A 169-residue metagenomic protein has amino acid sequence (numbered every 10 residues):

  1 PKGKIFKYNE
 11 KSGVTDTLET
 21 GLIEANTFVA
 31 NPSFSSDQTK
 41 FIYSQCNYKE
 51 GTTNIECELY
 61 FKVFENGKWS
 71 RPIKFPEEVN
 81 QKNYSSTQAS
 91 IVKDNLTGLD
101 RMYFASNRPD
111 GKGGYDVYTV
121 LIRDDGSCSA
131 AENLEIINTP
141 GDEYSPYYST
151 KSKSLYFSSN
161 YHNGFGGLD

Functional and structural regions predicted by a protein language model:
P1-D169: Short, conserved micro-motifs composed of acidic
